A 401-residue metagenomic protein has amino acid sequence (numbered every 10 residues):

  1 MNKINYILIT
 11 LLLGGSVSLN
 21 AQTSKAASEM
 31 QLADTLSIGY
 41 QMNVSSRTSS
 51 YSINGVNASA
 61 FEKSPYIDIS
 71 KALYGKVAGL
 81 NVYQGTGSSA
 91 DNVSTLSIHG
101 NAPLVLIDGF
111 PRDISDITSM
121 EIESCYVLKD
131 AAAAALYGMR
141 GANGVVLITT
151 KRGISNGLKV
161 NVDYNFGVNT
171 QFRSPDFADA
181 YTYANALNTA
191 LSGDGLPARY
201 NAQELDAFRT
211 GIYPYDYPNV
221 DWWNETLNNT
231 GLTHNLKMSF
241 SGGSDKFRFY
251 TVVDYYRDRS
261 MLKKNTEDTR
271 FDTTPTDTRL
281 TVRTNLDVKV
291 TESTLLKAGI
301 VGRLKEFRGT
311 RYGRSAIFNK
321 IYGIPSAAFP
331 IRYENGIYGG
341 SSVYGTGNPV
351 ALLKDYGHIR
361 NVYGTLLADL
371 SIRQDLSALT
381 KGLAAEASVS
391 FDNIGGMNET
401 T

Functional and structural regions predicted by a protein language model:
M1-K3, A178, G313-A316, T401: Short secondary-structure boundary/capping segments
M1-V282, L296: Short, small/polar-rich motifs associated with maturation and membrane association, primarily at protein termini
I53-V56, L80, L96, W222 (+5 more regions): Generic preference for hydrophobic/aromatic residues in regular secondary structure cores
I107, E292, E334: Short, ordered coil/turn segments that flank beta-strands lining enzyme active or ligand-binding pockets
E121-E123, G141-Q171, K246-I331, H358-T400: Transmembrane beta-barrel strand/turn architecture of Gram-negative outer membrane proteins
G195-N219, R303, R308-L367: Acidic/polar loop-and-plug regions of large Gram-negative outer-membrane beta-barrel proteins
N235-K237, K354, S371: Short structured motifs
